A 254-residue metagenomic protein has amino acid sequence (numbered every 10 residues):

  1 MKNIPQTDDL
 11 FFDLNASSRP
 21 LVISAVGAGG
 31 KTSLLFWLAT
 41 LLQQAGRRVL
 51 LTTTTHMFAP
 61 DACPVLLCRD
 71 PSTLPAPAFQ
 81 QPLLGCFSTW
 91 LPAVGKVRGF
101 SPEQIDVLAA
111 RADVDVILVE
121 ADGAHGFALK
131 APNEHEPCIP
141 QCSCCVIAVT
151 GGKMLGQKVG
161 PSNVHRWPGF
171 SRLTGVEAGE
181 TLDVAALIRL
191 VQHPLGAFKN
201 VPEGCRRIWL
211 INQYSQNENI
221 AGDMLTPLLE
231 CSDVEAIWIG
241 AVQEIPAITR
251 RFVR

Functional and structural regions predicted by a protein language model:
P5-Q43: Walker A (P-loop) phosphate-binding motif
A25, V49-T53, C86-S88, I117-A121 (+3 more regions): General beta-strand structural signal in soluble alpha/beta enzymes
G27, T54, S88-L91, I211-S215 (+1 more regions): Structural motif
A39-G95: N-terminal phosphate/diphosphate-binding loop that engages ATP/GTP or pyrophosphate donors across diverse enzyme folds
Q44-V49, A110-V116, P202-E203, T226-A241: Structural alpha-beta junctions
Q81-G85, A112-I117, C145: Loop/turn-to-beta-strand initiation segments
K96-S101, L108-R111, D122-S232, R250: Conserved catalytic-core segment of NTP-binding enzymes
I248-R254: Short, surface-exposed amphipathic charged segments that create phosphate/polyanion-binding patches used for binding
